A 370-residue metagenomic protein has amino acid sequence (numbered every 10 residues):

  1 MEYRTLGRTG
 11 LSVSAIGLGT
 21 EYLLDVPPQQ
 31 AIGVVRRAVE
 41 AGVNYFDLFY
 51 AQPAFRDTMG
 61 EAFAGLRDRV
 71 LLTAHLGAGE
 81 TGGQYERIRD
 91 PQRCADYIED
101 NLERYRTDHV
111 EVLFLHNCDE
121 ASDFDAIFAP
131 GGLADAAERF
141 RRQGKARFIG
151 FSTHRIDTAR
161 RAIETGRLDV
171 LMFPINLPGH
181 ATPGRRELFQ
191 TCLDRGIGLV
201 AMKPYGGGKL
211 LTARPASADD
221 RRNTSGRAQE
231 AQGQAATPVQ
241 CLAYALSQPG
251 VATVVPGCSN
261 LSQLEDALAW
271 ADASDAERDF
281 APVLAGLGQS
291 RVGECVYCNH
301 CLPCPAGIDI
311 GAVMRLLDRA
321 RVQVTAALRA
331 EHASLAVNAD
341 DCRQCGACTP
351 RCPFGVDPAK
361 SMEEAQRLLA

Functional and structural regions predicted by a protein language model:
M1-A74: N-terminal binding-site loop/beta-alpha segment at the start of enzyme catalytic domains that lines or forms
T5, V13-G17, N44-Y45, R69-T73 (+5 more regions): Structural preference for beta-strand elements that scaffold enzyme active sites
G19-Q29, L76-A95, A121-D125, A216-A235: Active-site mouth loops of central-metabolism enzymes
D25-A38, R89-R106, T153-A162, A236-Y244: Short, acidic/polar
D100-D125: Active-site groove signature of glycoside hydrolases
C118-R315, V322-S334, K360: Beta/alpha (TIM)-barrel catalytic core signal, keyed to glycine-rich beta->alpha loops juxtaposed to Asp/Glu that bind
C295-C304, C342-C348, C352: Short cysteine clusters
V322-T349, A370: Short Fe-S-cluster ligation motifs
